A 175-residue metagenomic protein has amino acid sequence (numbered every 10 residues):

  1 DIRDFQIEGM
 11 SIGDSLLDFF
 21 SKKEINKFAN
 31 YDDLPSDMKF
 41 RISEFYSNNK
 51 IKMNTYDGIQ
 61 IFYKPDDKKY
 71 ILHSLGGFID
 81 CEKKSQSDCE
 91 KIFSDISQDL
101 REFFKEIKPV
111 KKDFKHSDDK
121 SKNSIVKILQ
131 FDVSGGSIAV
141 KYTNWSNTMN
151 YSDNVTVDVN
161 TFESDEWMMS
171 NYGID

Functional and structural regions predicted by a protein language model:
D1-I42, S74-D175: Non-cytosolic coordination micro-motifs
S43-I71: Compositionally biased P/S/T/G-rich terminal and signal peptide-adjacent segments that lie outside catalytic cores
